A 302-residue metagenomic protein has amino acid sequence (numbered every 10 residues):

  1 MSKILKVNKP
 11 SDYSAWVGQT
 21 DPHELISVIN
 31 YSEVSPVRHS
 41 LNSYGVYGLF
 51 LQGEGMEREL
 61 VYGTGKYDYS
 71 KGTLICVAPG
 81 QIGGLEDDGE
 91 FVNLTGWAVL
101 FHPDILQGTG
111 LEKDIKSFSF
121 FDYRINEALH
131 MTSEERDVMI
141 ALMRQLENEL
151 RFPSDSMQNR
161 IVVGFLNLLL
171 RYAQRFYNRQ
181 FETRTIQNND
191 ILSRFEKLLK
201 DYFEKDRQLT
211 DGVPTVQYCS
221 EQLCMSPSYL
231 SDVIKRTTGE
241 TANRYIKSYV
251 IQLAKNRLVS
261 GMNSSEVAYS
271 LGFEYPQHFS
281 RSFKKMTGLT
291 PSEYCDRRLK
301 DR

Functional and structural regions predicted by a protein language model:
M1-D68: Generic protein-terminus/edge-of-domain signal
Y69-G83, L100-P103: Conserved metal-binding segment of the jelly-roll/cupin
G72, L230, H278-F279, F283: Short hydrophobic/aromatic patch on the recognition helix
D88-F152: A hydrophobic/aromatic-rich effector-binding and dimerization subdomain of bacterial HTH-type transcriptional regulators
D137-K200: An amphipathic alpha-helical interaction segment
V163, T185-L223, R244-M262: A short, Lys/Arg-enriched amphipathic alpha-helix from helix-turn-helix/homeodomain DNA-binding modules
R236-E274, D296-R302: Terminal helix-turn-helix DNA-binding modules in bacterial transcription factors
S280-R302: …primarily DNA-binding HTH/wHTH and HhH modules…
